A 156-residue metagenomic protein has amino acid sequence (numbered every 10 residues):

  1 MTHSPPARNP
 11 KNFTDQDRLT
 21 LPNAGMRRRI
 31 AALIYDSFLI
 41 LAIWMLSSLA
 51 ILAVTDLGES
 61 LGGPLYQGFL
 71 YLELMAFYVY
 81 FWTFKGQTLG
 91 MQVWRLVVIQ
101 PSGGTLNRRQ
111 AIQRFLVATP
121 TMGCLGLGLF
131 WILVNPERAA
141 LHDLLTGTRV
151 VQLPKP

Functional and structural regions predicted by a protein language model:
M1-P156: Membrane-interfacial and juxtamembrane segments of integral membrane proteins
